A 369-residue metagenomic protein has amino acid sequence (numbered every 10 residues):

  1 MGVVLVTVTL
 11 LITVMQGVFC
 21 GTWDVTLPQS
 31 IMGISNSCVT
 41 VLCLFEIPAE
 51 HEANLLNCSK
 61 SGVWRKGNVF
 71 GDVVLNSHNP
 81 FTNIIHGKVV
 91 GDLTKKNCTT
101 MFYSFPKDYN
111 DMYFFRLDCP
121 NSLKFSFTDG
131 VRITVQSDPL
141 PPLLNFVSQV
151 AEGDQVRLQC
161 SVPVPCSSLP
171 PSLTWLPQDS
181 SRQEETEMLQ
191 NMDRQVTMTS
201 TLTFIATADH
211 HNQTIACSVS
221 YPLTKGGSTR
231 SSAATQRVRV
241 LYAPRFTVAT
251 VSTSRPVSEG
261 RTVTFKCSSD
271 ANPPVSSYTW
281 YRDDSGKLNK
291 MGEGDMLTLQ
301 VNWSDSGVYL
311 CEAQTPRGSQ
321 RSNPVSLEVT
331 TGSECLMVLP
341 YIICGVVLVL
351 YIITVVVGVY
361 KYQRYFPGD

Functional and structural regions predicted by a protein language model:
M1-S37, G62, N110-F114, V357-Y362: N-terminal Sec-dependent signal peptide, specifically the hydrophobic helical h-region
G21-T26, S137-V147, Y242-V251: Proline-enriched interdomain boundary motifs that mark the N-terminal boundary and often initiate the first structured
V39, D108-L117, V156-L158, P171 (+4 more regions): Conserved Ig-like domain signature around the intradomain disulfide
E46-H86, C166-E185, N272-D284: N-terminal V-set
H86-R132: Ligand-binding face of N-terminal immunoglobulin V-set domains in extracellular IgSF glycoproteins
V89-K96, M192-T197, G286-G294: Short beta-strand segments within Ig-like beta-sandwich modules, predominantly Fibronectin type-III
R116-S137, Q213-Y242, L310-T331: Extracellular/luminal immunoglobulin-like beta-sandwich modules
L339-G368: Single-pass type I membrane-protein transmembrane alpha-helix
